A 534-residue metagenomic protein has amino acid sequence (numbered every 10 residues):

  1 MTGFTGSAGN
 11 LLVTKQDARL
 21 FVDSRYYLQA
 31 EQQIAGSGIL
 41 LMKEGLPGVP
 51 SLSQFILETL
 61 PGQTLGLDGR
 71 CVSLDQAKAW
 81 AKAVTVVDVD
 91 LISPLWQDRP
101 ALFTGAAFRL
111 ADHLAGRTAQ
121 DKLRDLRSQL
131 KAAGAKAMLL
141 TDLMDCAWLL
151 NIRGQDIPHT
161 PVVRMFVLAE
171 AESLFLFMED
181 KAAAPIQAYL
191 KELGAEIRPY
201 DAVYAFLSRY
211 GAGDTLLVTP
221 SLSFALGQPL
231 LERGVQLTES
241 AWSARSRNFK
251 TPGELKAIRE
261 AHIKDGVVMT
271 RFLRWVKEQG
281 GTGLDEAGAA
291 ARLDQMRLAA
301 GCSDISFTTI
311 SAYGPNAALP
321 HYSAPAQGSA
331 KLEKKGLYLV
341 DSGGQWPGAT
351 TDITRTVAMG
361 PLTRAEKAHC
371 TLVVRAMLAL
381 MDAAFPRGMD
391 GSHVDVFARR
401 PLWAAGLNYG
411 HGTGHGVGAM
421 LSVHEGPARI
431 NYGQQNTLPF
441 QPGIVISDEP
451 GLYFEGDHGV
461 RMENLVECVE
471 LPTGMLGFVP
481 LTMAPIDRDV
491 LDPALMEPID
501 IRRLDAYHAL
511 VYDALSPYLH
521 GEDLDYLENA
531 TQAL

Functional and structural regions predicted by a protein language model:
M1-L534: Active-site neighborhoods and metal-handling regions in enzymes and metal-associated proteins
